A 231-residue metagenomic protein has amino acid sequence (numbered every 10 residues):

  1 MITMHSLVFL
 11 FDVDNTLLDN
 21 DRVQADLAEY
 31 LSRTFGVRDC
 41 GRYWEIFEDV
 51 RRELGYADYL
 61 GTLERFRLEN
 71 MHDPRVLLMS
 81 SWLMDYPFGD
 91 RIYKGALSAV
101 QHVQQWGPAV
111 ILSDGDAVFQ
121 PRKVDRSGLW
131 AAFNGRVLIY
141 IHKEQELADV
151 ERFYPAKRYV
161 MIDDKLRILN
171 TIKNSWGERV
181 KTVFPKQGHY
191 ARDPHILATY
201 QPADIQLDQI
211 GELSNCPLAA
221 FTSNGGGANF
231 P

Functional and structural regions predicted by a protein language model:
M1-E45, L68-E69: Active-site neighborhood of HAD-like aspartate-dependent phosphohydrolases
M1-H5, R126-M161, K165-P231: Asp-based, Mg2+/Mn2+-dependent phosphohydrolase catalytic module
L10-D12, L112, M161-I162: Generic enzyme active-site microenvironment
T16, V23, A117-V118, R167 (+1 more regions): Conserved Rossmann-like nucleotide-cofactor binding loop
L17, A109, M161: Conserved SAM-binding loop
V23, T34-R38, F47-M84, H102: A metal-dependent, Asp-based hydrolase signature
L60-G61, S81-I111, E144-A148: Short, acidic loop-to-helix structural element flanking the phosphoryl-transfer center in phosphate-processing enzymes
V100-V110, D114-L138: Substrate-recognition/cap helix-loop segment adjacent to the acidic, metal-dependent catalytic center of Asp-based
